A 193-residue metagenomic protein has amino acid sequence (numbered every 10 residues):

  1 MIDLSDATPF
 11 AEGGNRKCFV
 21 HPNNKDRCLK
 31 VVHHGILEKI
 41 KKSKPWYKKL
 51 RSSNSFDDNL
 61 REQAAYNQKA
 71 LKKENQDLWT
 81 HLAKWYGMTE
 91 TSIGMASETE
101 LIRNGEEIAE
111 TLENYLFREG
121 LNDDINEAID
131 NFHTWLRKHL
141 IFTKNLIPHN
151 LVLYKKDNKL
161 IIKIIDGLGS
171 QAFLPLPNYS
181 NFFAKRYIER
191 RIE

Functional and structural regions predicted by a protein language model:
M1-P9: Conserved N-terminal boundary motif of the eukaryotic protein kinase catalytic domain
P9-K69: ATP-binding glycine-rich loop module of kinase domains
V20-N24, L101, Y154: Active-site beta-strand termini and strand-to-loop segments that position acidic
N24, N75-D77, S92-I93, K155-I161: Short, solvent-exposed loop/turn segments that connect beta-strands within catalytic domains and beta-strand-rich
C28-H34, E100, D166-L168: Active-site ExK catalytic segment of metal-dependent nucleases
K49-S52, Y115-D130, T134-K144, L153-E193: C-lobe/activation-segment region of protein kinase-like
E74-I125: Conserved structural core of kinase catalytic domains
T80-M88, I141-K155: A short glycine-rich, hydrophobically flanked beta-strand micro-motif that places a catalytic Asp/Glu for divalent metal
